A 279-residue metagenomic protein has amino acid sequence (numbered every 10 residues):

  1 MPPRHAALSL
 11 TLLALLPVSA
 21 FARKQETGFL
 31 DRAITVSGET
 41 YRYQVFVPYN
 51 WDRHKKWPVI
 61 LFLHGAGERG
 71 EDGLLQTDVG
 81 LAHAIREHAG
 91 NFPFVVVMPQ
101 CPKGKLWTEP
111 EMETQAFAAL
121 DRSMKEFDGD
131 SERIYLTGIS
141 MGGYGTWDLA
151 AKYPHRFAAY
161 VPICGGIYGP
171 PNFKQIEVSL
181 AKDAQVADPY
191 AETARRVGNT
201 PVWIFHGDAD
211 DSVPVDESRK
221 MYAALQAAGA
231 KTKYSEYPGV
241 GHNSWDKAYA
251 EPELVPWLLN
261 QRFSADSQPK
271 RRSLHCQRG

Functional and structural regions predicted by a protein language model:
S9-P17: Bacterial N-terminal signal peptides
A20-V59, T137-M141, D183-Q185, R219-A223 (+3 more regions): A domain-start/cap signature at the N-terminus of enzymes
N50-K55, K105-M141, P154: Gly/Ser-rich "nucleophile elbow"/oxyanion-hole loop immediately N-terminal to the catalytic nucleophile in hydrolases
V59, A66-Q115: Active-site machinery of serine-nucleophile hydrolases
L136-G138, I163, F205: Short beta-strand immediately N-terminal to the catalytic nucleophile in serine-hydrolase-like folds
G145-L149: Hydrolases whose catalytic domains are alpha/beta-hydrolase-1, hotdog thioesterase, or metallo-beta-lactamase-like
R156-I167: A conserved short beta-strand
G165-Y249: The feature captures the conserved acid-bearing segment of alpha/beta-hydrolase catalytic domains
